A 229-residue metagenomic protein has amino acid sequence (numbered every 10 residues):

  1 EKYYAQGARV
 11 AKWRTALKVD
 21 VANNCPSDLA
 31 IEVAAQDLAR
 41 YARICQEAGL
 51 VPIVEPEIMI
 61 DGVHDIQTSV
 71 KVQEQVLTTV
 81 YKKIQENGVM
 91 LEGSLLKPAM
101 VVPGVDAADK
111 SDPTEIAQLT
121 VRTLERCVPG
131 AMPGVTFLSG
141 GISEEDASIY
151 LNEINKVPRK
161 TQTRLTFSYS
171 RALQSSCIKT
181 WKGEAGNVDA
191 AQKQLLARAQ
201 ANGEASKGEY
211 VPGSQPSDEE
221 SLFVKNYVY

Functional and structural regions predicted by a protein language model:
E1, P26-Y41, Q75: Glycine-rich anion/phosphate-binding loops
E1-L17, N24: Long, hydrophobic/aromatic-enriched structural stretches that serve as scaffold segments
V10-T15, G49-I58, M90-A99: Short beta-strand segments at enzyme active-site cores
T15-L29, I58-H64, V105: Glycine-rich, proline-tolerant flexible connector loops at the mouths of alpha/beta enzymes
A30-V33, Q46, T68, V72: Short, contiguous, pocket-lining structural segments that sit at or immediately flank catalytic/ligand-binding sites
L38, V51-P52, P56-H64, V72 (+1 more regions): Conserved anion-binding
H64-Y229: Active-site capping/gating regions of soluble enzymes
